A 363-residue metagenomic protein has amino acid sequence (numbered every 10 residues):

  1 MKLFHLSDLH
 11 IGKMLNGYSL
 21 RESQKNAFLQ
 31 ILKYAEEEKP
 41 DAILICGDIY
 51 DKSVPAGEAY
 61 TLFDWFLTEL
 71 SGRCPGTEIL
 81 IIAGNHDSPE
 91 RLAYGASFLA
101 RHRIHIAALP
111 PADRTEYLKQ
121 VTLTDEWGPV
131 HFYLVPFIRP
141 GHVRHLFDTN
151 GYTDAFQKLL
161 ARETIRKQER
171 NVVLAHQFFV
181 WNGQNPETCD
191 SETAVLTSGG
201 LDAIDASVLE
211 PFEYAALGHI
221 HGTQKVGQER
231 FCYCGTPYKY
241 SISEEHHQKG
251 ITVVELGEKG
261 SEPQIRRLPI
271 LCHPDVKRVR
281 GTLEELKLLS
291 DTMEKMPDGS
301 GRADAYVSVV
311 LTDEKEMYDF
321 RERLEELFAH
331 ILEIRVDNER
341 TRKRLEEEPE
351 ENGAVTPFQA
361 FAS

Functional and structural regions predicted by a protein language model:
M1-T68, G72-G76, V173: N-terminal active-site segment of His-dependent metallophosphoesterases
L6-S7, I43-G47, E78-N85, H105-P110 (+3 more regions): Active-site neighborhood of phospho(di)ester-bond hydrolases with catalytic His/Asp-centered motifs
D8, F28, D48, F63 (+7 more regions): Divalent metal-coordination and catalytic microenvironments
D8-G12, P40-E58, C74-E90, F178-G200: Active-site neighborhood of divalent metal-dependent phosphoester/pyrophosphate hydrolases
N16, I49-F66, A83-H102, I106-A108 (+2 more regions): Metal-dependent catalytic neighborhoods of phosphoester/phosphodiester hydrolases
A42, L256-S363: Accessory, non-catalytic peripheral segments of nucleic-acid enzymes
F98, H102-S198: Conserved catalytic scaffold of divalent metal-dependent phosphoesterases
V180-W181, N185-G260: Conserved beta-sheet core of the metallophosphoesterase superfamily
